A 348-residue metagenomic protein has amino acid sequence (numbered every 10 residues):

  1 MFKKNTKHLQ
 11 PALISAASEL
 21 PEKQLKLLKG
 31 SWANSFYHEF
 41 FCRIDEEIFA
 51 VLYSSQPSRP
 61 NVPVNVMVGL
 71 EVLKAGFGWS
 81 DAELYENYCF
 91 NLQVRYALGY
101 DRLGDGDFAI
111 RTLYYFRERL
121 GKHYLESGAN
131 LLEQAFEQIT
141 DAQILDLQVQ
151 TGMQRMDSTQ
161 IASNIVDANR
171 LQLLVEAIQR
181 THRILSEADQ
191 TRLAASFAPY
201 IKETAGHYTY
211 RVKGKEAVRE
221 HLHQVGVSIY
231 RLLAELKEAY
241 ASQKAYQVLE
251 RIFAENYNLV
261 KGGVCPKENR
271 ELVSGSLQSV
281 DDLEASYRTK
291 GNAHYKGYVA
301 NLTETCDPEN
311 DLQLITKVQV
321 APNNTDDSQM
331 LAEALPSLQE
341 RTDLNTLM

Functional and structural regions predicted by a protein language model:
M1-C42: Charged, often Cys/His-bearing segments associated with DNA-binding zinc-finger transcription factors
K29-G69: Basic, short loop/linker segments at the boundary and entry of helix-turn-helix/winged-helix-like folds
V68, A82, A300: Residue-level detector of short, conserved catalytic/binding motifs and their immediate flanks
V68-G78: Alpha-helical support elements that line or immediately flank enzyme active sites and cofactor-binding pockets
F77-Y85: Alpha-helix boundary/capping segments in eukaryotic regulatory proteins
E86-C89, F108-T346: Polybasic low-complexity intrinsically disordered regions
Q93-T112: Short, positively charged loop/turn segments that connect secondary-structure elements
